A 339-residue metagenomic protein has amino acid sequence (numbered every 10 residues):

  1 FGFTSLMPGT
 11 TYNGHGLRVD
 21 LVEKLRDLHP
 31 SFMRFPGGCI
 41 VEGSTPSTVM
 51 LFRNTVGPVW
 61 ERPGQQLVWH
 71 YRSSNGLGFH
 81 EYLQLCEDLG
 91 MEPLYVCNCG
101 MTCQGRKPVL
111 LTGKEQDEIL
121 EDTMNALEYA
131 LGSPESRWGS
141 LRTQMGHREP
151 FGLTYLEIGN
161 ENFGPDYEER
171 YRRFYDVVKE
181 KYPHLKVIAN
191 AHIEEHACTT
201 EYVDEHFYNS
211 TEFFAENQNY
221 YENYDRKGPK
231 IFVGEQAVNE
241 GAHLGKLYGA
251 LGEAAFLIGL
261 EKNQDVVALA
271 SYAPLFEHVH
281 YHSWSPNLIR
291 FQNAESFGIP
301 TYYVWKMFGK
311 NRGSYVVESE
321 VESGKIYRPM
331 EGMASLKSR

Functional and structural regions predicted by a protein language model:
F1-D27: Extended acidic/polar, glycine-enriched regions that form or flank non-catalytic beta-rich accessory modules
S5-H15, P58-G76, C99-M101, G105-D117 (+6 more regions): The substrate-binding groove and active-site-proximal loops of carbohydrate-active enzymes, especially glycoside
V19-D20, G76-Y82, A130-R148, A189-E194 (+3 more regions): Alpha-helical scaffolding within the catalytic cores of extracellular/periplasmic polymer-degrading hydrolases
D20-E42, G78-L94: Catalytic domains of carbohydrate-active enzymes, especially glycoside hydrolases
D27, F32-R34, E92-L94, P150-E157 (+4 more regions): Structural preference for beta-strand elements that scaffold enzyme active sites
V41-F79, R106-E121, E128, G132-E157: Aromatic- and acidic-residue-enriched carbohydrate-binding clefts of CAZyme catalytic domains
Q84-L85, Y175-N190, E201-R312, S338: Catalytic-core region of carbohydrate-active enzymes that cleave or remodel glycosidic bonds
R328-R339: Carbohydrate-binding surface patches
